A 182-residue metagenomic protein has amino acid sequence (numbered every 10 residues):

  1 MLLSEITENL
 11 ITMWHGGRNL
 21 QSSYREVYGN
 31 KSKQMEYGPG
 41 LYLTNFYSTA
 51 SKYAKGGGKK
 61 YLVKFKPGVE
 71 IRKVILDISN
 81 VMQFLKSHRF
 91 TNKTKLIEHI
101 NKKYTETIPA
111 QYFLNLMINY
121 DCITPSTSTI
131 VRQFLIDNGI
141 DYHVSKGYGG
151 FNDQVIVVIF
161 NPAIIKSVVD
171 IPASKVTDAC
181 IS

Functional and structural regions predicted by a protein language model:
M1-Y37, T44, A54-S182: Active-site and NAD+-binding cores of ADP-ribose-processing enzymes
L43-T49: GIY-YIG-like beta-to-alpha core
